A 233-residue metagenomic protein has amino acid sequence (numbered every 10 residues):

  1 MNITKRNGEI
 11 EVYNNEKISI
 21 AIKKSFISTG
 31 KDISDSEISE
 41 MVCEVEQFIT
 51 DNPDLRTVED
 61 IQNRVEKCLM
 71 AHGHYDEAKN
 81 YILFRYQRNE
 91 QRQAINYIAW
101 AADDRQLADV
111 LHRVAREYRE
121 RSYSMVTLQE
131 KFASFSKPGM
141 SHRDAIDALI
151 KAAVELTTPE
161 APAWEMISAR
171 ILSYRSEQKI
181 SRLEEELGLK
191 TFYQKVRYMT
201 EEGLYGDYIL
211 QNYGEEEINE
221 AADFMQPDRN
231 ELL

Functional and structural regions predicted by a protein language model:
M1-L233: Extended catalytic cores of very large enzyme megasubunits
